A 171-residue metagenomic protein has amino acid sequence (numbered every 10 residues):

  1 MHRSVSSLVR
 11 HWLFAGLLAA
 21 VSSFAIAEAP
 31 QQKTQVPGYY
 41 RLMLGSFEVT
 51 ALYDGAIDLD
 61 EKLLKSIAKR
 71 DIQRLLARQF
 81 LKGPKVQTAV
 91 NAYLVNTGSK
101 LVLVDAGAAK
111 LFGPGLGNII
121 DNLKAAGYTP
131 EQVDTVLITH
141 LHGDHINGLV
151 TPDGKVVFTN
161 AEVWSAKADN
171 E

Functional and structural regions predicted by a protein language model:
H2-L13: Bacterial N-terminal signal peptides that target proteins for export
S4, Y40-M43, K155: A general structural signal for short secondary-structure junctions and capping/turn motifs
H11-S23: Bacterial N-terminal signal peptides
A25-A27: Boundary at the C-terminal end of the N-terminal hydrophobic targeting segment
P30-K33: C-terminal segment of N-terminal export signals and the immediately downstream linker at the start of the mature
Q35-A126: Conserved beta-strand hairpin/beta-sheet module of binuclear metal-dependent hydrolase folds, prominently
D60-K62, L101, G107-E171: Active-site HxH/HxHxD metal-binding segment of metal-dependent hydrolases
